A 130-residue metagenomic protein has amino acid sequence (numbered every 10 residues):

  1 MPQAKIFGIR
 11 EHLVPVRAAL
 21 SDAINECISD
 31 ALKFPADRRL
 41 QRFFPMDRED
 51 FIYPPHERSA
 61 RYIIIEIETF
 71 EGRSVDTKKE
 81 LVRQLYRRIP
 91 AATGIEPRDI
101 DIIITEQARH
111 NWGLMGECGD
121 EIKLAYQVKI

Functional and structural regions predicted by a protein language model:
M1-I130: A domain-level signal for the structural core that forms small-molecule/cofactor-binding pockets and catalytic centers
